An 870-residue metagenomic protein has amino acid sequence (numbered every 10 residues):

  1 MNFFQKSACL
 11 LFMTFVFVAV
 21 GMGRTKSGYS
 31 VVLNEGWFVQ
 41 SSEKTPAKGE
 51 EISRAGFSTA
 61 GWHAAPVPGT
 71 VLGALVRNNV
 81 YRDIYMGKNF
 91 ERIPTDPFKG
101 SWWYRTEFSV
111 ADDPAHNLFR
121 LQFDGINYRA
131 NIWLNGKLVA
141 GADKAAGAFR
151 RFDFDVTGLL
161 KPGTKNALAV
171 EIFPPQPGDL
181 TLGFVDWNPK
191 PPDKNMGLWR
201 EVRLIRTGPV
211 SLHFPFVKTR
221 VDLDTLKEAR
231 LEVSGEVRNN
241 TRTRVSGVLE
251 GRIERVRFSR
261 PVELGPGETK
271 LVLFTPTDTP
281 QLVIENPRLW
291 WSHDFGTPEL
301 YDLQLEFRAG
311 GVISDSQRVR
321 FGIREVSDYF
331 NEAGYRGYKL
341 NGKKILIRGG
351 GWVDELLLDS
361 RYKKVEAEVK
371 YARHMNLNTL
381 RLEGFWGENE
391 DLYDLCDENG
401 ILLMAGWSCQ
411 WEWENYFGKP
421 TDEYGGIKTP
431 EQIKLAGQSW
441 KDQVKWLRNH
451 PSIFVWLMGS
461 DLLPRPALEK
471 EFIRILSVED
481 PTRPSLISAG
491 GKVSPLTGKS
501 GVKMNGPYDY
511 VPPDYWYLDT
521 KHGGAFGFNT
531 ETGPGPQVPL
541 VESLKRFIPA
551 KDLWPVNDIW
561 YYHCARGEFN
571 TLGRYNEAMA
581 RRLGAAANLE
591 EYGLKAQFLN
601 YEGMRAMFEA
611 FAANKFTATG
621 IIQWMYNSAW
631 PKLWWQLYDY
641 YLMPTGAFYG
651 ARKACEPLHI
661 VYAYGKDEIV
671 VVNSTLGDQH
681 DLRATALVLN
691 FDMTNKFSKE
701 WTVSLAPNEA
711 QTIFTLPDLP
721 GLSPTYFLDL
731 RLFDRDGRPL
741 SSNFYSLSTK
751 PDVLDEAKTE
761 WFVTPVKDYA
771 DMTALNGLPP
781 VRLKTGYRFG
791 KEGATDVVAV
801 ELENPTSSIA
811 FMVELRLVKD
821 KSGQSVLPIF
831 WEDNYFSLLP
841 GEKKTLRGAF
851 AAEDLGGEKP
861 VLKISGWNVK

Functional and structural regions predicted by a protein language model:
R24-Q122, L180-L198, G208-V210, F330-N331 (+4 more regions): Extended carbohydrate-recognition surfaces in non-catalytic/accessory domains of CAZymes and lectin-like proteins
G28, F216, E306-A372: N-terminal carbohydrate-binding accessory modules
V31, K190-E201, R206-F216, R324-L340 (+1 more regions): Low-complexity, Pro/Ser/Thr- and charge-rich linker/hinge segments at domain boundaries
F38-K44, G73, N78, P94-L212 (+4 more regions): Accessory beta-strand-rich segments of carbohydrate-active enzymes
R92-D96, T106-E107, A140-K144, D155-L159 (+6 more regions): Beta-strand-rich interaction surfaces with strong enrichment in secreted/lumenal proteins
K161-K165, S234-F330: Extended acidic/polar, glycine-enriched regions that form or flank non-catalytic beta-rich accessory modules
G235-E236, V556-D833, L838-G848, L855-L862 (+1 more regions): Carbohydrate-binding surfaces of carbohydrate-active enzymes
T379-E568, L599, G603, T617-G620 (+2 more regions): Substrate-binding/catalytic cleft of secreted carbohydrate-active enzymes, primarily glycoside hydrolases
